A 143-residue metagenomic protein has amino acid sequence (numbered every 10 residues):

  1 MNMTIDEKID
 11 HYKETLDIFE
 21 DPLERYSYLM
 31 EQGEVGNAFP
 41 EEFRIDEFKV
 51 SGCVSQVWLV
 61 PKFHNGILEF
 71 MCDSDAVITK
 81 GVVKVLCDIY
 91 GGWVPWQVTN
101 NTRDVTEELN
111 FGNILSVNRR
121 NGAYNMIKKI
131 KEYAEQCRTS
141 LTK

Functional and structural regions predicted by a protein language model:
N2-D10, T15-Q56, K62-L68, T106-T142: N-terminal intrinsically disordered, cationic/polar leader segments that include organellar targeting peptides
R44-I45, L86-I89, Q97, N125: Short, charged/polar low-complexity linear motifs in solvent-exposed/disordered segments
E47-V54, F70-S74, W96-N101: Solvent-exposed interaction patches of small proteins and small membrane subunits
K62-I78, C87-G91: Conserved interaction-surface patches within small, structured recognition/assembly domains
S74, T142-K143: Short secondary-structure transition/capping segments
V82-V83: Primarily the active-site beta-strand->alpha-helix module of PP2C/PPM metal-dependent phosphatases, and frequently
G92-L109: Glycine-rich phosphate/pyrophosphate-binding loops and their adjacent beta-strand/loop elements at enzyme active sites
